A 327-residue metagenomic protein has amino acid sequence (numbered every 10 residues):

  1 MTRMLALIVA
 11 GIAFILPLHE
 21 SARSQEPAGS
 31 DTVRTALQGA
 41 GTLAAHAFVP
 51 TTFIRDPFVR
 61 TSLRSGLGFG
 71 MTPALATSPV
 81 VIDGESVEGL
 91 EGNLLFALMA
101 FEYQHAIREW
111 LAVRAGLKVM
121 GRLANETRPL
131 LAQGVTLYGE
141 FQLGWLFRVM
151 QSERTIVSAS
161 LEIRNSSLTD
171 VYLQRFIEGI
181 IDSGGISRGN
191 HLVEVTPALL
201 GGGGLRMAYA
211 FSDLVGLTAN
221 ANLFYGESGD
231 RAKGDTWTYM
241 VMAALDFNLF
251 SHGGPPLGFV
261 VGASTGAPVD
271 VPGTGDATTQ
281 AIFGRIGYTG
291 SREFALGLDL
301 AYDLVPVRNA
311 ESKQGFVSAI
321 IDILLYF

Functional and structural regions predicted by a protein language model:
A22-T77, L146, E153-T155, T169 (+1 more regions): Outer-membrane beta-barrel biogenesis signature
V33-G39, G66-L98, E126-Q133, H191 (+1 more regions): Surface-exposed strand-loop-strand hairpins of Gram-negative outer-membrane beta-barrel proteins
T51, L63-L67, M99-H105, L143-F147 (+8 more regions): Residues on the lipid-exposed face of transmembrane beta-strands in outer-membrane beta-barrel proteins
V59-T61, N93-M99, A132-F141, V195-G201 (+4 more regions): Residues that define the transmembrane beta-barrel architecture of outer-membrane proteins
G68-A74, W110-G116, M120-A124, E162-D170 (+4 more regions): Structural signature of outer-membrane beta-barrel domains
A74-G89, G229-F327: Outer membrane beta-barrel transmembrane domains
E109-V113, S152-V157, D213-A219, F250-V260 (+1 more regions): Repeated loop/turn-to-beta-strand initiation elements of outer-membrane beta-barrel proteins
G121-W237: Outer-membrane pore/translocation modules
